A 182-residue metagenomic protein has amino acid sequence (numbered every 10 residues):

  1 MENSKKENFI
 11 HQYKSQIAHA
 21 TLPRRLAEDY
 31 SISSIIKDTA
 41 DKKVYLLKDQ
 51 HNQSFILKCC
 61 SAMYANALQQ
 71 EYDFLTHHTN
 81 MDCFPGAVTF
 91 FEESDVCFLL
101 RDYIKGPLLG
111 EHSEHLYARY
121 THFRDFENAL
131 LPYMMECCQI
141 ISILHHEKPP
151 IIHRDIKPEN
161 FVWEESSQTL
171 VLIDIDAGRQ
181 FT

Functional and structural regions predicted by a protein language model:
M1-A27: Juxta-kinase regulatory segment immediately upstream of eukaryotic protein kinase catalytic domains
S33-S34, A40-Q69: ATP-binding glycine-rich loop module of kinase domains
G86-C97: Short beta-strand micro-motifs within the conserved protein kinase catalytic domain, predominantly in the N-lobe
D95-L108: Conserved short submotifs of the Hanks-type protein kinase catalytic core that shape the nucleotide-binding pocket
H145-P158, V162-W163: Catalytic-loop of the protein kinase fold
N160-L172: Conserved protein kinase catalytic/activation segment
D174-R179: Activation of the activation-loop gatekeeper triad in protein kinase-fold domains
